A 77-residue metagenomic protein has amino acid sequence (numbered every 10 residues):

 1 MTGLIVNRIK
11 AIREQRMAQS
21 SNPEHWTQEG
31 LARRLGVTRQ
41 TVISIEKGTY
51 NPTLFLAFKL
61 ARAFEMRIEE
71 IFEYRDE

Functional and structural regions predicted by a protein language model:
M1-E24: A short, Lys/Arg-rich alpha-helix, primarily the initiator
N7, H25-W26, P52-F55: Residue-level signal for the short linker/turn that defines the boundary of a DNA-recognition helix
K10, E29, E69: Residues within the helices of the helix-turn-helix
E14, R33, R62: Short polybasic/polar patches that bind polyanions
Q19-S44: Short alpha-helical DNA-recognition segment
F55-E70: DNA major-groove recognition helix of helix-turn-helix/homeodomain DNA-binding modules
F72-E77: Short, charged recognition helix plus adjacent turn of helix-turn-helix-like nucleic-acid-binding domains
